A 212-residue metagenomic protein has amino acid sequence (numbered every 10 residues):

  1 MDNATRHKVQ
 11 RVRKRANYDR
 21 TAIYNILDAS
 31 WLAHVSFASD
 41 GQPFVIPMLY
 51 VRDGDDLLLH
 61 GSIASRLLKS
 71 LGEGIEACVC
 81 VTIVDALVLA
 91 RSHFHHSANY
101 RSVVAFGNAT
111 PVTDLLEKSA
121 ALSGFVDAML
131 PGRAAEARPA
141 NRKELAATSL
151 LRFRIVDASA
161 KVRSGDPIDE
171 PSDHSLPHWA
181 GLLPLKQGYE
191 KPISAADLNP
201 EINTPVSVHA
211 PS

Functional and structural regions predicted by a protein language model:
M1-H7, T113, E117-S212: C-terminal edge-of-domain segments
N3-L58, K69: An N-terminal domain-cap segment
W31, I46, D53-D55, E73-A77 (+3 more regions): A generic structural signal for short beta-strands and their flanking turns/coil linkers
M48, I83, I155-D157: Residues immediately flanking
Y50, G107-A109, L151, I155: A structural signal for short, well-ordered beta-strand segments
D56-L58, C78, K161: General beta-strand recognition
L57-G61, L151-R152: A generic structural motif
I63-G124: Short, structured beta-strand-loop surface elements
